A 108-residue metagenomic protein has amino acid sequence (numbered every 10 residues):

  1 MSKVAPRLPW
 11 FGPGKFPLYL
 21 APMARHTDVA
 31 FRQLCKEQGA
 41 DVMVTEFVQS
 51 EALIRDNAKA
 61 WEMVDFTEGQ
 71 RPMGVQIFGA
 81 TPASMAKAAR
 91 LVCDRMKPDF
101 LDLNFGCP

Functional and structural regions predicted by a protein language model:
S2-L8, M23-D99: Glycine-rich, positively charged N-terminal anion/phosphate-binding segment
K15-L18: Extreme N-terminal starter segment of soluble prokaryotic enzymes
K97-C107: Short, flexible active-site-proximal loops enriched in glycine and acidic residues
